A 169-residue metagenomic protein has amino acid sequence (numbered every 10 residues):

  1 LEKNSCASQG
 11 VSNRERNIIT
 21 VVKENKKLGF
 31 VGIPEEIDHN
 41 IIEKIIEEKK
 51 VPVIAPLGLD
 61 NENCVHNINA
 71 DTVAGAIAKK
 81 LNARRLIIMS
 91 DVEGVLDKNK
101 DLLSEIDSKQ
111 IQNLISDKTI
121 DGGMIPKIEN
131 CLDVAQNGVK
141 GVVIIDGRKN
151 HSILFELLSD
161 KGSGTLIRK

Functional and structural regions predicted by a protein language model:
L1-K169: C-terminal catalytic "cap/lid" subdomain
